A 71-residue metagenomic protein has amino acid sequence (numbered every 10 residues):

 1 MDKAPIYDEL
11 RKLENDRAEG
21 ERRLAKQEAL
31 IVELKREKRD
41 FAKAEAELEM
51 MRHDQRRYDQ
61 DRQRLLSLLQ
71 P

Functional and structural regions predicted by a protein language model:
M1-P71: Anionic, Ser/Thr-rich low-complexity intrinsically disordered regions
